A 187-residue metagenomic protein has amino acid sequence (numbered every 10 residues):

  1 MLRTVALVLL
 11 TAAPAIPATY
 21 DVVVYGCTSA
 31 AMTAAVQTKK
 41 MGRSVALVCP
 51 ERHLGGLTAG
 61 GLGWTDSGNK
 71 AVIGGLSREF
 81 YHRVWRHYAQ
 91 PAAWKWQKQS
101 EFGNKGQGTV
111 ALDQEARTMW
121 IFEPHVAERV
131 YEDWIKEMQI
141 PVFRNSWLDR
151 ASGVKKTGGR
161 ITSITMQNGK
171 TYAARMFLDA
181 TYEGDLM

Functional and structural regions predicted by a protein language model:
L2-A13: Sec-dependent N-terminal signal peptides
A18-T28: Beta1/beta-strand and adjacent pyrophosphate-binding region of the FAD-binding site in flavoprotein oxidoreductases
A18-Y20, Q167-M176: Core beta-strand elements of the Rossmann-like FAD/NAD(P) dinucleotide-binding domain in flavoenzyme oxidoreductases
A31: N-terminal Rossmann-fold NAD(P) dinucleotide-binding loop
T38: Aromatic pocket-lining residues of Rossmann-like dinucleotide-binding sites
R43-S44, C49-G153: Conserved N-terminal/central alpha/beta ligand/cofactor-binding core
S152-T171: Conserved beta-strand-loop-beta-strand element in the redox core of flavoprotein oxidoreductases
D179-M187: Flavin (primarily FAD) binding-site architecture
